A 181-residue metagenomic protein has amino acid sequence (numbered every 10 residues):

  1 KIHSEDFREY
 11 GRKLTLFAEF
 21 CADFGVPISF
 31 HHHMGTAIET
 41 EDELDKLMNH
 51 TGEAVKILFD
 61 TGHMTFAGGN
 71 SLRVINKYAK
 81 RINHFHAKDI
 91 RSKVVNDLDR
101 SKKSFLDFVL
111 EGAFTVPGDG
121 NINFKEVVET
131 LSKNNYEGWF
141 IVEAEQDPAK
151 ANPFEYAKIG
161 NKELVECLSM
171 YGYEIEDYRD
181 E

Functional and structural regions predicted by a protein language model:
K1-K56: Active-site acidic/histidine proton-transfer and metal-coordination neighborhood in alpha/beta enzyme cores
T15, E19, E41-V55, T65-E181: Histidine-acidic metal/acid-base catalytic patches
D60: Active-site glycine-centered loops adjacent to acidic/histidine catalytic or metal-binding residues that shape
